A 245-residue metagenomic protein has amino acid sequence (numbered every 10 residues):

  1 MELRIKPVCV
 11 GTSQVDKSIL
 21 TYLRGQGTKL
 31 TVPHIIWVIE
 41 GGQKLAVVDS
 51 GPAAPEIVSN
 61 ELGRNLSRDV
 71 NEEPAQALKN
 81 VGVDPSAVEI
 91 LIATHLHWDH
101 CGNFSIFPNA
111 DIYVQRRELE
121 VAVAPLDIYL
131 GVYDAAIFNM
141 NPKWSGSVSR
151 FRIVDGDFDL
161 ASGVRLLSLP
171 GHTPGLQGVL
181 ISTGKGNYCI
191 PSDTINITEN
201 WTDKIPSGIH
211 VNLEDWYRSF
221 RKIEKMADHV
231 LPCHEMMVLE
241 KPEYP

Functional and structural regions predicted by a protein language model:
M1-K6: Extreme N-terminal starter segment of soluble prokaryotic enzymes
P7, I36-E40, D155-G184: Core dinuclear metal-dependent hydrolase active-site scaffold
T12-Q76, G178-D193: Conserved beta-strand hairpin/beta-sheet module of binuclear metal-dependent hydrolase folds, prominently
T12-S13, P52-I57, W98, L119-E120 (+2 more regions): Short, solvent-exposed loop/turn segments at secondary-structure junctions
V47-S50, E89-H95, V114-Q115, S168-G171 (+3 more regions): Active-site neighborhood of phospho(di)ester-bond hydrolases with catalytic His/Asp-centered motifs
E56, Y129-V132, M140-W144, D157-D159 (+1 more regions): Metallo-beta-lactamase
R64-V114: Active-site metal-binding motif and surrounding structural segment of the metallo-beta-lactamase
D69-V83, A87, R117-S168, V211-D228 (+1 more regions): Metallo-beta-lactamase
